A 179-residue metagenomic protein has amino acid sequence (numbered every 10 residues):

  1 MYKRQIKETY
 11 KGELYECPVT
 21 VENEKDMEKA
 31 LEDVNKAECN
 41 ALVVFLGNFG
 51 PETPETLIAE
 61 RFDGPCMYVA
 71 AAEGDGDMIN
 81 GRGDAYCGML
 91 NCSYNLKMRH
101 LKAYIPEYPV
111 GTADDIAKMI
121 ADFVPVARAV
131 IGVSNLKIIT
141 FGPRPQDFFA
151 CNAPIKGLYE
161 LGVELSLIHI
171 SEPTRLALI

Functional and structural regions predicted by a protein language model:
M1-Y2, I168-I179: Single conserved hydrophobic/aromatic residue that forms the stacking wall/gate of nucleotide- or nucleobase-binding
K3-I6, C87-N91, A150-L158: Short, solvent-exposed amphipathic alpha-helices that sit in or adjacent to ligand/effector-binding or catalytic
K3-Y10, L96, A127, L158: Hydrophobic, Leu/Ile/Phe/Ala-enriched alpha-helical segments that form helix-helix packing faces
I6-N23, K102-Y108, E164-L167: Short beta-strand elements in bilobed, periplasmic/extracellular small-molecule ligand-binding domains
E16-K29, C151-A153, G157-E160, S171 (+1 more regions): Long alpha-helical, hydrophobic tracts
T20-S134, P145-Q146: Cofactor- and metal-binding active-site motifs of prokaryotic enzymes that mediate redox/radical or nucleophilic
A127-L167, S171: Charge-patterned, long linear interaction tracts outside catalytic cores
